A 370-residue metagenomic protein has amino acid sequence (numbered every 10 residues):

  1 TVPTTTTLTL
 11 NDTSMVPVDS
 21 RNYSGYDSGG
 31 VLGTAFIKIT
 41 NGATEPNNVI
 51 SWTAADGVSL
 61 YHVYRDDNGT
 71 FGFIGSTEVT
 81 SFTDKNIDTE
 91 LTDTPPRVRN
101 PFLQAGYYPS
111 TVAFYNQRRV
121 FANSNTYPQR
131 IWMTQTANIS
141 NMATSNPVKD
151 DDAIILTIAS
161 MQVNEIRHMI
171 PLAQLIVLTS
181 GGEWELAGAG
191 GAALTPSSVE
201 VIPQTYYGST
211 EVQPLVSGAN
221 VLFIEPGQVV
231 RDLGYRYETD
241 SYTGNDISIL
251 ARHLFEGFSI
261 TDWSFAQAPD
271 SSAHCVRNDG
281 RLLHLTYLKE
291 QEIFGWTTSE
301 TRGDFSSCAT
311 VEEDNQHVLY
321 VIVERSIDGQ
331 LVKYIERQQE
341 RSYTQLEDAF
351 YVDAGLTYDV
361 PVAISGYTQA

Functional and structural regions predicted by a protein language model:
T1-V2: Short beta-strand-centered aromatic/proline hotspots
T6-N116, T297-D304, A309-D314, E324-A370: Disordered, low-complexity "stalk" and linker segments at domain junctions of extracellular and cell-surface proteins
L8, F71, E90-T94, K149-D150 (+3 more regions): Beta-strand initiation motifs
N11-T13, Y64-N68, A122, R130-A137 (+2 more regions): Predominantly extracellular/luminal cell-surface or secreted proteins
N68-T70, T126, G190, K289-E290 (+1 more regions): Short coil turn/linker residues within repeat-based beta-strand modules
E90-I170, G181, E225-I249, I327 (+1 more regions): N-terminal beta-propeller domains
Q104-Y107, V120, M161-N164, A173 (+4 more regions): Beta-sheet repeat architectures centered on beta-propellers
I176-A192: Surface-exposed extracellular loop regions of Gram-negative outer-membrane beta-barrel proteins
